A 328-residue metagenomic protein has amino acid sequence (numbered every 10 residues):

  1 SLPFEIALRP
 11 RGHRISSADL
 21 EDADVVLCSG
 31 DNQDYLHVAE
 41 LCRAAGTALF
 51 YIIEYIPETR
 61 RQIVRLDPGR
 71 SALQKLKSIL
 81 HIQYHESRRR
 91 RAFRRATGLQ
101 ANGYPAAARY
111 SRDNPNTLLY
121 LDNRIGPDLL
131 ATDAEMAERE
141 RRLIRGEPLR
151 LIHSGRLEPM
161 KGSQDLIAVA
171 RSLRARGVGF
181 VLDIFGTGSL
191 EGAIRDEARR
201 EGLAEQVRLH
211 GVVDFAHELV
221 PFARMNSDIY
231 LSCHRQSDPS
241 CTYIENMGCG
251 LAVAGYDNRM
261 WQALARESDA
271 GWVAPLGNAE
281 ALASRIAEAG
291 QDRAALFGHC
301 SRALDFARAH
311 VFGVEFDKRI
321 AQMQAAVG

Functional and structural regions predicted by a protein language model:
S78-R139: A short, active-site helix/loop in glycosyltransferases that binds the activated sugar's phosphate group
L149-L151, R156-S172, L182, S189-R195: A conserved mid-protein helix/loop that constitutes part of the nucleotide-sugar donor-binding site
R195-V213: Nucleotide-activated donor-binding/catalytic signature segment of Leloir-type glycosyltransferases, i.e., the conserved
P221, C241-G248, Q262-A263: Short alpha-helical segment that forms part of, or immediately flanks, the ligand-binding pocket in carbohydrate-active
H234-R235: Aromatic "clamp/platform" in nucleotide-sugar-dependent glycosyltransferases that forms part of the donor/acceptor
G248, A252-G255: Short hydrophobic beta-strand element within catalytic cores of glycosyltransferases and related nucleotide-activated
E267-A279, E288-R293: Conserved acidic donor-binding segment of nucleotide-sugar-dependent glycosyltransferases
R293-V327: A charged, aromatic-enriched C-terminal amphipathic alpha-helix characteristic of glycosyltransferases across folds
